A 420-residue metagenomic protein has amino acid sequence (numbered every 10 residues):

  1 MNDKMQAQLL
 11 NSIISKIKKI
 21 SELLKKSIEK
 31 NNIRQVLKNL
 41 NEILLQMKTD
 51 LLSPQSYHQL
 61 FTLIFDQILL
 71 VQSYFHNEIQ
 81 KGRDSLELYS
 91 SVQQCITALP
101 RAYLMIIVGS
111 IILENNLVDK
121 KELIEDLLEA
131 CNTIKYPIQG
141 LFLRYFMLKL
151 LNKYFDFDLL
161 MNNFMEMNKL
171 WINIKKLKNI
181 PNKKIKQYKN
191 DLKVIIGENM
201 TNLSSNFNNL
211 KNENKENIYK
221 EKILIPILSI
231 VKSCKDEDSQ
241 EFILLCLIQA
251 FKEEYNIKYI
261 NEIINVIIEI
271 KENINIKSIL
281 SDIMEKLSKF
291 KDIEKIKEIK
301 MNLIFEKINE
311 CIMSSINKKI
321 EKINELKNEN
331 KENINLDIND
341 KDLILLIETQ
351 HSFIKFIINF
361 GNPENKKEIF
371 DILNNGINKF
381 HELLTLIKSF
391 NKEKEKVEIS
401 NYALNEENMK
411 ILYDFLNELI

Functional and structural regions predicted by a protein language model:
M1-L386, N391-A403, N408-I411: Long amphipathic alpha-helical scaffold regions
M409-I420: Short, intrinsically disordered, charge-balanced linker/junction segments flanking boundaries in proteins
